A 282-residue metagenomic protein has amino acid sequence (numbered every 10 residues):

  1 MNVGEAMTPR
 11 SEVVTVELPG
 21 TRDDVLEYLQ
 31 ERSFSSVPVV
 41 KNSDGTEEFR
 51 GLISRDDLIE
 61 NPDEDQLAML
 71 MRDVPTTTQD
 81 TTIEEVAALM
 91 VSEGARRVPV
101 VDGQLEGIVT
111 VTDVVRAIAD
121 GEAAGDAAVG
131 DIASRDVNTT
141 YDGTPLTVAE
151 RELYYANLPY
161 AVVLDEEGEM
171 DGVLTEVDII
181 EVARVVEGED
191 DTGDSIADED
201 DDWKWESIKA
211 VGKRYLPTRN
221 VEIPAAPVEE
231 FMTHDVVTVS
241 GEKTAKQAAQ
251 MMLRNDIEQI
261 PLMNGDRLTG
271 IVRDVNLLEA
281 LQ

Functional and structural regions predicted by a protein language model:
M1-Q282: Tandem CBS (Cystathionine beta-synthase) repeat/Bateman regulatory domains
